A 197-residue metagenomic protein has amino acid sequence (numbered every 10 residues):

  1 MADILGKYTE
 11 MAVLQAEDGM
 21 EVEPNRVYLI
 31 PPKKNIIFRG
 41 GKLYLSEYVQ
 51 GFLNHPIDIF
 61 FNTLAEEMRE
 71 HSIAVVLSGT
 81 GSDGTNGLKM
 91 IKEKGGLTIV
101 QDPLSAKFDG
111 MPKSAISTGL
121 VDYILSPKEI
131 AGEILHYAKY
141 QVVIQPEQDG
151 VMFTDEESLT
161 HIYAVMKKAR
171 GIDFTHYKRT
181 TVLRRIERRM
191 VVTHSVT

Functional and structural regions predicted by a protein language model:
M1-T197: Conserved acid/base catalytic micro-environments in cytosolic active-site loops
